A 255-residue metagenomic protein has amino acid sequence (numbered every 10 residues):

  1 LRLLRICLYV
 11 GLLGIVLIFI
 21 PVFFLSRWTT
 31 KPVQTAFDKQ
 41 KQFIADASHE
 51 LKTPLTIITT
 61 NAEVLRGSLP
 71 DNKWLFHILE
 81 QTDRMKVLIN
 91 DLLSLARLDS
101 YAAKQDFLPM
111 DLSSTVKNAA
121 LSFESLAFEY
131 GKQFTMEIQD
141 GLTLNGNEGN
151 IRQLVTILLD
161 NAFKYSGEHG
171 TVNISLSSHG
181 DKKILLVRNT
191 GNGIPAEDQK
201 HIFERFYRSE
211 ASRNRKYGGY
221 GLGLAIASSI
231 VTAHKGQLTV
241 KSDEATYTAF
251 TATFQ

Functional and structural regions predicted by a protein language model:
E80-L88: Short alpha-helical segment of the dimerization/phosphotransfer core of two-component systems
S100-Q105, T143-N150: Conserved micro-motifs of the catalytic ATP-binding
L108-P109, F128, Q133-T143: Conserved catalytic submotifs in the C-terminal HATPase_c
A162-F163: Short helix-loop "hinge" at the ATP-lid/N-box region of the Bergerat-fold HATPase_c
H169-D181: Short beta-strand/loop element within the Bergerat-fold HATPase_c
I194-R208: Short conserved segment of the HATPase_c
K235-G236: Conserved glycine-rich
